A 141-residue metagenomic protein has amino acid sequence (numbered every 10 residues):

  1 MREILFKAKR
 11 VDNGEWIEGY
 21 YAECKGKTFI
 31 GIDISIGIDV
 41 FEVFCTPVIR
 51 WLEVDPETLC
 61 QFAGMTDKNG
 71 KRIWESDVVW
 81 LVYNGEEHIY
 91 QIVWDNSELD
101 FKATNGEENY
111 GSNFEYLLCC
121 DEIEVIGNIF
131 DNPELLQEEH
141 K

Functional and structural regions predicted by a protein language model:
M1-K141: Secondary-structure transition motif
